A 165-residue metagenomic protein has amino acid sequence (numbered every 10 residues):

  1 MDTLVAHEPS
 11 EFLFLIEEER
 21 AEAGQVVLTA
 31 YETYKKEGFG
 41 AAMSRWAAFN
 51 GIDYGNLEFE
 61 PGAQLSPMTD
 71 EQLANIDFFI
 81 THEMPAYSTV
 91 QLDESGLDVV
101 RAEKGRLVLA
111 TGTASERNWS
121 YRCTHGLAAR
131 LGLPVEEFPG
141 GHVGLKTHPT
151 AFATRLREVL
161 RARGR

Functional and structural regions predicted by a protein language model:
M1-Y34: Flexible "cap/lid" loop of the alpha/beta hydrolase fold
T3-V5, V108, E136: A structural signal for isolated positions on well-ordered beta-strands in alpha/beta enzyme cores
P9, K104-L107, G164: Membrane-interacting alpha-helical segments
L13, R117, G144-L145: Generic structural signal for helix capping and beta-alpha/helix-loop junctions
E18, G38-A47, H142-F152: Low-complexity, flexible helical/coil segments
E22-T29, T33-G126, R130-P134: Alpha/beta-hydrolase
R122-R165: Catalytic active-site module of serine/aspartate enzymes centered on a nucleophile-bearing elbow/loop
